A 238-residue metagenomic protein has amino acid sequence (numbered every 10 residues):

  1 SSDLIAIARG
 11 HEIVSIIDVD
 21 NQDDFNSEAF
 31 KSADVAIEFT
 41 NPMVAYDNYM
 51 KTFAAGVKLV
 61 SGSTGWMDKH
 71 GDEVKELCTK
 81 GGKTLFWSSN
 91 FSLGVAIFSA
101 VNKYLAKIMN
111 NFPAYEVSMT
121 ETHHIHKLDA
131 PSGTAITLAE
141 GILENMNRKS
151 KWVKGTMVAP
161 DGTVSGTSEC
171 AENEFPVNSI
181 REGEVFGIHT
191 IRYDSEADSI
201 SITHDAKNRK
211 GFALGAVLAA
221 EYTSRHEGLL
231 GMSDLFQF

Functional and structural regions predicted by a protein language model:
S2-F30, N111-F238: C-terminal substrate-binding/catalytic lobe of Rossmann-fold NAD(P)-dependent oxidoreductases
I13, L59-V60, T84-L85: Hydrophobic beta-strand scaffold residues
S27-V35, F39, M43-S63, G71-E76: Rossmann-fold NAD(P) dinucleotide-binding segment
I37, S63-T64, N90, K127 (+2 more regions): Glycine- and other small-residue-rich loops at beta-strand/loop junctions that grip anionic moieties
Y46, D68-K69, V95-A96, L128-D129 (+1 more regions): Loop/helix-junction capping segments adjacent to catalytic residues or to phosphate/diphosphate-binding pockets
M50-A54, S63-W87, L93-K107: Rossmann-fold NAD(P)-binding glycine/threonine-rich loop
